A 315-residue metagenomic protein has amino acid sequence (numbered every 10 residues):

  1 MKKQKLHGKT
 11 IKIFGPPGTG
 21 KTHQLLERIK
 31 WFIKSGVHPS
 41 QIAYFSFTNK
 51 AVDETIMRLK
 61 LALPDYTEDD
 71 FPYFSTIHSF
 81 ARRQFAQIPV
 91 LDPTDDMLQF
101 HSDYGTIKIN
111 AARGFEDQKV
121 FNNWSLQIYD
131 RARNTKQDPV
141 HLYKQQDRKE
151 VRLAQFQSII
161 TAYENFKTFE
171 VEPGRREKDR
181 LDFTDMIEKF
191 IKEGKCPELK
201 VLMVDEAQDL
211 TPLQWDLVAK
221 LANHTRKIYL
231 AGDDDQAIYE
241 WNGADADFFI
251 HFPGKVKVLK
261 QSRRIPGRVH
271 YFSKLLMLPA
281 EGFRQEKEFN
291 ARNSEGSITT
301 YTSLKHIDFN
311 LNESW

Functional and structural regions predicted by a protein language model:
M1-G15, H23-Q24, Q41-A43, G114-M203 (+2 more regions): Accessory N-terminal region flanking or inserted into the helicase ATPase core in nucleic-acid motor proteins
M1-V90: P-loop NTPase Walker
P16-T19, F47-K50, Q208-S297, T302-F309: Conserved helicase motor core of SF1/SF2 NTP-dependent helicases
L25-I29, T55-L59, F190, Q214-L217 (+1 more regions): Structural preference for long, well-ordered alpha-helical segments in enzyme cores
S35-V37, G194-C196, L221-H224, H251: Conserved catalytic network of the ASCE P-loop NTPase/AAA+ motor domain
P72, K200-V204, I228-Y229: Hydrophobic "anchor" residues on beta-strands that sit immediately upstream of conserved functional sites
I88-G174, F252, V256-L304: Interdomain motor-coupling "hinge/lid" segment immediately C-terminal to the ATP-binding subdomain of NTP-driven enzymes
N310-W315: Conserved strand-helix element at the start of the C-terminal RecA-like helicase core
